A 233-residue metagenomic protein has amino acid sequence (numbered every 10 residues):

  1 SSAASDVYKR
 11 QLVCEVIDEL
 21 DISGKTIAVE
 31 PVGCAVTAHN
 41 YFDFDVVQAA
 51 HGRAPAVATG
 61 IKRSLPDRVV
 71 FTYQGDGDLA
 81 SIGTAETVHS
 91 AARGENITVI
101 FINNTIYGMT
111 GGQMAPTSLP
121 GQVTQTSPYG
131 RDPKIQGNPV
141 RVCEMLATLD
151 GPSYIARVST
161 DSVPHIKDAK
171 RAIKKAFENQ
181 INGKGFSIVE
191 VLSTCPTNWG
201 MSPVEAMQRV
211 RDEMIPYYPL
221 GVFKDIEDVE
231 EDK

Functional and structural regions predicted by a protein language model:
S1-Y8: Short, small-residue-biased leader/transition segments that mark boundaries at the very start of proteins
S2, I181-K233: Flexible, low-complexity linker and terminal segments
K9, D21-A38: N-terminal glycine-rich anion-binding loops that anchor highly charged ligand groups
E30-G108, R171-K175: Thiamine diphosphate
V32-C34, N104-I106, S162, E190-N198: Glycine-rich beta-alpha junction loops
D45-V47, S90, A115-L119, E205-Q208: Short, hinge-like loop/turn segments at secondary-structure boundaries
D67, A115-N182: Conserved thiamine diphosphate
T84-H89, M109-V123: Active-site-proximal loop->helix
